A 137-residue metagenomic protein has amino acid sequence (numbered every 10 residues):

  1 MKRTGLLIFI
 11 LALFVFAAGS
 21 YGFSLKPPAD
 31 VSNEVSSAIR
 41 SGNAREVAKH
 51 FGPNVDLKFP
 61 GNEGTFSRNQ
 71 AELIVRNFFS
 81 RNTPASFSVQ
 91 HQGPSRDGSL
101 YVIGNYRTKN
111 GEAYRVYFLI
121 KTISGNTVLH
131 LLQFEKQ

Functional and structural regions predicted by a protein language model:
K2-S37, K49: Short, low-complexity N-terminal intrinsically disordered segments enriched in polar/charged residues
P28, R40, A48, G64-R68: Solvent-exposed, acidic/flexible segments
V31, V35, N43, Q70-V75: Stable alpha-helical elements in mature extracytoplasmic
N43-N54: Short, well-ordered alpha-helical segments enriched in acidic and aromatic residues
L57-G64: A short gly/proline-enriched turn/hairpin at secondary-structure junctions
K58, N105-K109, E135: A generic structural motif
L73-E112: Surface-exposed, charged secondary-structure patches
A113-Q137: Short beta-strand edge/turn micro-motifs at domain boundaries
